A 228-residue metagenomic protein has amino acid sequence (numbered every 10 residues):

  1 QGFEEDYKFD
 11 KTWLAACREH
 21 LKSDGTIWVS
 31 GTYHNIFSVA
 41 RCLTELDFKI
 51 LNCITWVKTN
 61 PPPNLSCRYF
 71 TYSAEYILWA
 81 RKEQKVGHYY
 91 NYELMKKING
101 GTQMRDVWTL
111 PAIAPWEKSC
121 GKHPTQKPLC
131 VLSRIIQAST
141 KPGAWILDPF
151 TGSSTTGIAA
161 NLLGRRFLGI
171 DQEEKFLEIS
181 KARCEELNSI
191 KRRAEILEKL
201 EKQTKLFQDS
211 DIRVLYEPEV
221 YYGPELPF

Functional and structural regions predicted by a protein language model:
Q1-I179, P224-F228: Core catalytic lobe of class I
E178-F228: PRPP-dependent phosphoribosyltransferase catalytic core
